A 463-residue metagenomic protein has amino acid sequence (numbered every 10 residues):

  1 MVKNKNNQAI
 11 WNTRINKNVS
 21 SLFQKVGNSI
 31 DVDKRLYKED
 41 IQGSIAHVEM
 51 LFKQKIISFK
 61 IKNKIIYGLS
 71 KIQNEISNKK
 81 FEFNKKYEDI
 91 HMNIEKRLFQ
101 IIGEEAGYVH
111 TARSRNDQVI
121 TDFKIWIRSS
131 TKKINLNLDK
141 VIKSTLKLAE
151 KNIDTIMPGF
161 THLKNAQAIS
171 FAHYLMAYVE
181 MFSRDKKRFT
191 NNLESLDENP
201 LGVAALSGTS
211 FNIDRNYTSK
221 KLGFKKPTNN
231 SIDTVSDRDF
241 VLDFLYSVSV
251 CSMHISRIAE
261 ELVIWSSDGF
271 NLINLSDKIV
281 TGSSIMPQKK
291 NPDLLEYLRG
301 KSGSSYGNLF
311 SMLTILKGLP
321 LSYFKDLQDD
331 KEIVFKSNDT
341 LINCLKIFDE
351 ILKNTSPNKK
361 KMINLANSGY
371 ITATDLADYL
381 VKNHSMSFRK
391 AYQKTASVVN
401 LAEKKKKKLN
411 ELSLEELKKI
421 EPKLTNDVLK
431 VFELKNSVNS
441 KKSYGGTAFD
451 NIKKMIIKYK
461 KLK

Functional and structural regions predicted by a protein language model:
V2-G208, I213-Y217, K226, I279-S283 (+2 more regions): A helix-coil-helix interface module used to build multimeric assemblies and to scaffold catalytic/cofactor sites
V2-G43, I101-E105, M286-K463: Glycine-rich cofactor/substrate-binding loops
S44, H91, E95, V241-F244 (+2 more regions): Short runs of predominantly hydrophobic/aromatic residues within well-ordered alpha helices that form helix-helix
H47, L51, G68-E75, R97 (+18 more regions): Generic, well-ordered alpha-helical scaffold segments in large soluble proteins
H47-I57, H173, L242-V250, A377-S385: Short, well-ordered beta-strand elements within core beta-sheets of diverse protein domains
I56-I57, N271, M386, K408: Conserved hydrophobic residue
K64-I65, I232, K394, E415: Residue-level "edge-of-site" marker
I127, N135, E150, P158 (+4 more regions): Charged, flexible cofactor/metal-binding loops and thiol motifs
